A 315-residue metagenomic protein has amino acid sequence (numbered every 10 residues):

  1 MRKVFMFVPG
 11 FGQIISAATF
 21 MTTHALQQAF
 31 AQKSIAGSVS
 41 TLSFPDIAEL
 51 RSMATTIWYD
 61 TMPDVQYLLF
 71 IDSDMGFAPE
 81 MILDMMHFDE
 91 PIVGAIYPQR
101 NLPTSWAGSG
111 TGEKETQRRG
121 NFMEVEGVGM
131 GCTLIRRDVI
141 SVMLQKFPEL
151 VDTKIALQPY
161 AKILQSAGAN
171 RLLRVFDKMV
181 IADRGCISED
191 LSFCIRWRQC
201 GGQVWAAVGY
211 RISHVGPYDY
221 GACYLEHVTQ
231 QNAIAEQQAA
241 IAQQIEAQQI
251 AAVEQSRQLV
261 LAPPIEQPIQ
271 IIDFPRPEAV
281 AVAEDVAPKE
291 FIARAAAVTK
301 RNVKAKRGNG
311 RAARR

Functional and structural regions predicted by a protein language model:
M1-F44: N-proximal low-complexity "stem/linker" segments adjacent to membrane-targeting elements
P45-L50: A short, glycine-/small-residue-rich helix N-cap motif at loop->alpha-helix starts within glycosyltransferase
M53, D138, S192: Active-site phosphate/pyrophosphate-handling residues
M53-Y67: Active-site nucleotide-sugar/metal-binding loop of Leloir-type enzymes
D64-G76: Short beta-strand-to-loop acidic/aromatic patch adjacent to the donor-nucleotide binding site
Y67, P91-I92, V204: Short, Asp-centered acidic motifs that coordinate Mg2+ and/or phosphate in catalytic or ligand-binding sites
A78-K178: Conserved catalytic core of nucleotide-sugar-dependent glycosyltransferases
E149-F274, E278-R315: C-terminal catalytic/acceptor-binding lobe
